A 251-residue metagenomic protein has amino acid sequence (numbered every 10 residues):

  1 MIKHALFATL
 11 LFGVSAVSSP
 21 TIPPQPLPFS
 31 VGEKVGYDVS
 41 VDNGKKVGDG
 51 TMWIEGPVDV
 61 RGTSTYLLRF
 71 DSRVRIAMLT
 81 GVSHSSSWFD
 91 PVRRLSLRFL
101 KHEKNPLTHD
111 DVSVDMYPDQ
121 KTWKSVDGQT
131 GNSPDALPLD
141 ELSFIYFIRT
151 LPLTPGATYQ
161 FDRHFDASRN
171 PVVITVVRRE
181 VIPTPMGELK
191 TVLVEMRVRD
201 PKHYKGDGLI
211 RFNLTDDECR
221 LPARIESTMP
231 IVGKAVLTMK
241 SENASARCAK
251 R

Functional and structural regions predicted by a protein language model:
I2-A8: Sec-dependent signal peptide recognition, specifically the positively charged N-region followed immediately by
A5, P138-L142, V176: Low-complexity, intrinsically disordered regions enriched in charged/polar residues
T9-S19: Hydrophobic h-region of N-terminal signal peptides that target proteins for export in Gram-negative bacteria
S19-P118, L153-R251: Acidic, serine/threonine-rich low-complexity disordered tracts
T108-L151: Hydrophobic, well-structured mid-protein blocks that either form specific transmembrane helices
